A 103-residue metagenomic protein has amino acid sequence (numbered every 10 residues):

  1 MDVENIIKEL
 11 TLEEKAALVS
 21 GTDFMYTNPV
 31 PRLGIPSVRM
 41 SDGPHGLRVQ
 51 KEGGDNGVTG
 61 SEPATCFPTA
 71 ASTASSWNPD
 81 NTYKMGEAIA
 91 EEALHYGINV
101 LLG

Functional and structural regions predicted by a protein language model:
M1-G103: N-terminal beta-rich core of secreted/periplasmic extracellular enzymes
